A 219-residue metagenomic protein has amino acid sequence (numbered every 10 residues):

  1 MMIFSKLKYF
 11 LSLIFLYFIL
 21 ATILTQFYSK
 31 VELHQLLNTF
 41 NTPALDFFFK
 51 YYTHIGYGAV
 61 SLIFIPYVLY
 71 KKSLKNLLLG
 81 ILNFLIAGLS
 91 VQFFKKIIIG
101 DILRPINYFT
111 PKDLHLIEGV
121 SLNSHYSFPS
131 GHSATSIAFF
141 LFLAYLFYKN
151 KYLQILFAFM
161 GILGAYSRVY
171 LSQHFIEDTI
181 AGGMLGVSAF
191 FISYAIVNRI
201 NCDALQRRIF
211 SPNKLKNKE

Functional and structural regions predicted by a protein language model:
M1-L62, K95-L122: N-terminal transmembrane-helix/juxtamembrane module of multi-pass inner/ER membrane proteins
K8-F10, F64-F93, Q154: Interfacial segments of alpha-helical transmembrane regions
Y9, V31, I55-G56, K75-L79 (+2 more regions): Short, aromatic-rich membrane-interface segments at the entry and exit of alpha-helical transmembrane domains
I14-F18, G80-L89, T179, G183 (+1 more regions): Alpha-helical transmembrane spans of integral membrane proteins, capturing the lipid-embedded, hydrophobic core of TM
I19-L24, L85-F93, F159-S172: Aromatic-anchored segments of alpha-helical transmembrane domains
T25, H34, L69, V91-I99 (+3 more regions): Membrane-water interface at transmembrane helix exits
T53-L69, H132-I137, L143: Hydrophobic alpha-helical transmembrane segments
H115-E219: Membrane-embedded catalytic cores of phosphoryl/pyrophosphoryl-handling enzymes
